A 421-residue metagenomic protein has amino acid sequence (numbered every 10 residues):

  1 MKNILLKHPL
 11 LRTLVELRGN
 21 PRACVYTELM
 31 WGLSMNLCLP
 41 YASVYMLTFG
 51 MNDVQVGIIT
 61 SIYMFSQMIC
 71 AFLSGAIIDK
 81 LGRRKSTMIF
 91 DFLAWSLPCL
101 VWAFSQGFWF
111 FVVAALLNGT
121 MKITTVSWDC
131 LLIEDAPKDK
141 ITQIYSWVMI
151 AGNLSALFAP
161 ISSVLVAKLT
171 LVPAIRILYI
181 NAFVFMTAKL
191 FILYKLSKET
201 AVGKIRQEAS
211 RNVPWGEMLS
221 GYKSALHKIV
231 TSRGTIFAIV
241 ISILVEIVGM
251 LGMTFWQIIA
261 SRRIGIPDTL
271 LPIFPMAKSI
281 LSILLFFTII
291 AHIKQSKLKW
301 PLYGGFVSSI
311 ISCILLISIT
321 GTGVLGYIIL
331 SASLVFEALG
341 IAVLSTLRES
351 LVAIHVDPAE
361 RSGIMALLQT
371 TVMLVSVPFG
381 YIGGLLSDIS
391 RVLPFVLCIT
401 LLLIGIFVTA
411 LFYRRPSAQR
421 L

Functional and structural regions predicted by a protein language model:
M1-P21, E199-I239: Juxtamembrane intracellular "pre-TM" segments in multi-pass secondary transporters
L6-Q67, G234-M276: Helix-loop boundary and gating motifs at the non-cytosolic
L29, P98, W109-T124, G326-V343: Hydrophobic core of transmembrane alpha-helices in multi-pass small-molecule transporters, especially MFS/SLC-type
C70-R83, A167, L285-L298, S387: Helix-to-loop junctions at the C-terminal end of transmembrane segments in multipass secondary transporters
K85-L100, F183, W300-L315: Structural signature of the two symmetry-related core transmembrane helices
L116-G152: Cytoplasmic helix-loop-helix junction between adjacent transmembrane helices in 12-TM secondary transporters
I123-A136, A342-V356: Intracellular juxtamembrane helix-capping segments at the cytosolic ends of symmetry-related transmembrane helices
K299-L344: C-terminal transmembrane helical hairpin of 12-TM major facilitator-type secondary transporters
